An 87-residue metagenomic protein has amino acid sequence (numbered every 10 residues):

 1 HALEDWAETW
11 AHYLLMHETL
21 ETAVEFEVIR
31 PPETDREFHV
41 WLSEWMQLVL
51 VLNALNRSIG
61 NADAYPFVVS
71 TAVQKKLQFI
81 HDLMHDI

Functional and structural regions predicted by a protein language model:
A2-I87: Pan-zinc metallopeptidase signature
